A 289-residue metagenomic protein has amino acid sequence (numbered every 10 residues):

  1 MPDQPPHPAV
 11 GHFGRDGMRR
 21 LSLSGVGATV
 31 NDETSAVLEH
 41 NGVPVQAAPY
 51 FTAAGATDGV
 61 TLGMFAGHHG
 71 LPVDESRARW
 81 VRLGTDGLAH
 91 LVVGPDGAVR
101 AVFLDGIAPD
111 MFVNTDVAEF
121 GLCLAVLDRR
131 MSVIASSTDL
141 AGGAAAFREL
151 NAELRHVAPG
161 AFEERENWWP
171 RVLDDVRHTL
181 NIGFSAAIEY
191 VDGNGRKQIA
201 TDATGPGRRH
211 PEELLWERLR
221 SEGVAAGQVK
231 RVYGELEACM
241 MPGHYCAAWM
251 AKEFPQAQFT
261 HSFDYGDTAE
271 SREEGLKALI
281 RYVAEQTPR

Functional and structural regions predicted by a protein language model:
M1-G97: A surface-exposed partner-binding patch
G84-D86, P95, L104, C123 (+1 more regions): Structured loops at beta-to-helix junctions and adjacent beta-edge loops in soluble globular domains
H90, A108-D110, G195-I199: Short, mixed charged/polar active-site loops that provide acid/base catalysis or chelate metal/phosphate cofactors
H90, V99, A186-I188: Hydrophobic beta-strand positions in blades of beta-propellers and related beta-sheet-rich domains
P95-F112: Intrinsically disordered, low-complexity regulatory segments enriched in Ser/Thr/Pro and charged residues
D96-A98, A118, A203-R208: A short, sequence-level motif marking secondary-structure junctions
I107-L140: Compact, glycine/acidic-enriched structural inserts
R129-R289: Zinc-dependent deaminase catalytic domain
